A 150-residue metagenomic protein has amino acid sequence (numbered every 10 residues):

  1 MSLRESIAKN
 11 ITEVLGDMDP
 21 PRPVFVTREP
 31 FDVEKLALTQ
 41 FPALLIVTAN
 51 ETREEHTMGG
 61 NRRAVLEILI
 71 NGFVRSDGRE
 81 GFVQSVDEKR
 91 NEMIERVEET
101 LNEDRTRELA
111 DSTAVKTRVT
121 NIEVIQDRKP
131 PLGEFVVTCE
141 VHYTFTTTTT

Functional and structural regions predicted by a protein language model:
M1-Q40, T48-T150: Charged, amphipathic alpha-helical segments and their flanking helix caps
